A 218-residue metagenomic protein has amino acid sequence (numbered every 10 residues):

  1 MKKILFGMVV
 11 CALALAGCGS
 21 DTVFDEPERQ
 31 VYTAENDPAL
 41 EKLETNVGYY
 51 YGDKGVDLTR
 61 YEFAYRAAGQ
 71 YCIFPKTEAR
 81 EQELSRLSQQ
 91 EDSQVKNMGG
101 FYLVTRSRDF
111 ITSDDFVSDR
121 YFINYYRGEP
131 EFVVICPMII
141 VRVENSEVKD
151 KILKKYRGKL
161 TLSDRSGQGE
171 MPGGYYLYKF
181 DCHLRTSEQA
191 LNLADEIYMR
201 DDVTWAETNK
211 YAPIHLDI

Functional and structural regions predicted by a protein language model:
M1-I4, G19: Positively charged n-region of N-terminal signal peptides that target proteins for export
L5-V10: Sec-dependent signal peptide hydrophobic core
A14-G17: C-terminal motif of bacterial Sec signal peptides marking the signal peptidase cleavage site
V23-I218: Primarily auto-inhibitory N-terminal propeptides
